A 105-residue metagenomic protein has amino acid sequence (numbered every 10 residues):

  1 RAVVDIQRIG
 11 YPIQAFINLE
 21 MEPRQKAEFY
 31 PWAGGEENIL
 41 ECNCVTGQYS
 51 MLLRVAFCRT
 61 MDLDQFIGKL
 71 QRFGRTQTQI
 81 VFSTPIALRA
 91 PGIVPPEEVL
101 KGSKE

Functional and structural regions predicted by a protein language model:
R1-E105: A compositional/biophysical signature of low hydrophobicity enriched in polar/charged and small residues
